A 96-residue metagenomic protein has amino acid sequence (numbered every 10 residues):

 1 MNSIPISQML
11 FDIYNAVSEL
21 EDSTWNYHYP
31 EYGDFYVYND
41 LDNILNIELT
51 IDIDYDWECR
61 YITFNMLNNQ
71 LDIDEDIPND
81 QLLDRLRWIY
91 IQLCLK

Functional and structural regions predicted by a protein language model:
I6-M9, I13-V17, L67-K96: Ampiphathic alpha-helical segments that act as solvent-exposed interaction surfaces
L20: Acidic-histidine catalytic/liganding microenvironments
S23-D84: Acidic, low-complexity, intrinsically disordered interaction modules
